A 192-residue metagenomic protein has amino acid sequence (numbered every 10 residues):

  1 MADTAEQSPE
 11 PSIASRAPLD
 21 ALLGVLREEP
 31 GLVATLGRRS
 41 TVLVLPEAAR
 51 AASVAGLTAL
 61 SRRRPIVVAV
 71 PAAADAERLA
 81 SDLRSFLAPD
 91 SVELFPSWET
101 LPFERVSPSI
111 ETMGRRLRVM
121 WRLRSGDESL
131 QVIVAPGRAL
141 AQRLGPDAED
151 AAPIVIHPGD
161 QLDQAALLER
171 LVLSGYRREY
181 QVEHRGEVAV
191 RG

Functional and structural regions predicted by a protein language model:
M1-R191: ASCE RecA-like P-loop NTPase motor cores that couple ATP hydrolysis to mechanical translocation on nucleic acids
